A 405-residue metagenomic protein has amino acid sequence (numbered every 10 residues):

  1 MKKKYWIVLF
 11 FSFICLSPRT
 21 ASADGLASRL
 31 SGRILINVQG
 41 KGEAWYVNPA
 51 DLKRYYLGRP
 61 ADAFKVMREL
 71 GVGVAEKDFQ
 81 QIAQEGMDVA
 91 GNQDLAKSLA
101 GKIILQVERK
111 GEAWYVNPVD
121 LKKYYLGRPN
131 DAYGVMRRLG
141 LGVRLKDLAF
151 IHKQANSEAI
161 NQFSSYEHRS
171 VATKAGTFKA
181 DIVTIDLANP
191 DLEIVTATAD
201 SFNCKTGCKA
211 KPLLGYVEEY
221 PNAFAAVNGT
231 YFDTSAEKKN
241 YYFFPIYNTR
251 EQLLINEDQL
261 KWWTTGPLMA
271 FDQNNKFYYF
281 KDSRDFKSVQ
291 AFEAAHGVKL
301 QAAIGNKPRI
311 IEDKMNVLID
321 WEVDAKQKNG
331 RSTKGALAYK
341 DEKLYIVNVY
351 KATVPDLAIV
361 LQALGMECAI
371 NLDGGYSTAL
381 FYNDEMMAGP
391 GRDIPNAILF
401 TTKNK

Functional and structural regions predicted by a protein language model:
K4-A23: Sec-dependent N-terminal signal peptides of Gram-positive bacterial secreted proteins and lipoproteins
S22-N156: Short, surface-exposed polybasic-aromatic patches that bind anionic ligands, especially phosphate groups
G42, F178-I182, T265-G266, R331-A336 (+1 more regions): Short glycine-rich loop/turn motifs
G42-E43, A61-A63, G111-E112, D120 (+6 more regions): Solvent-exposed loop/turn segments at secondary-structure junctions within structured extracellular/periplasmic domains
Y56-L57, Y125-L126, T234-K239, Y279-F280 (+3 more regions): Extracytoplasmic/secreted cell-surface and envelope-processing proteins
N156-W262, P267-L268: Zymogen propeptides
D233-D320: Active-site-adjacent helix-turn-beta-strand microarchitecture at beta-sheet edges that either contains or buttresses
A236-K261, I319-L372, S377-K405: Conserved, well-ordered active-site substructure
